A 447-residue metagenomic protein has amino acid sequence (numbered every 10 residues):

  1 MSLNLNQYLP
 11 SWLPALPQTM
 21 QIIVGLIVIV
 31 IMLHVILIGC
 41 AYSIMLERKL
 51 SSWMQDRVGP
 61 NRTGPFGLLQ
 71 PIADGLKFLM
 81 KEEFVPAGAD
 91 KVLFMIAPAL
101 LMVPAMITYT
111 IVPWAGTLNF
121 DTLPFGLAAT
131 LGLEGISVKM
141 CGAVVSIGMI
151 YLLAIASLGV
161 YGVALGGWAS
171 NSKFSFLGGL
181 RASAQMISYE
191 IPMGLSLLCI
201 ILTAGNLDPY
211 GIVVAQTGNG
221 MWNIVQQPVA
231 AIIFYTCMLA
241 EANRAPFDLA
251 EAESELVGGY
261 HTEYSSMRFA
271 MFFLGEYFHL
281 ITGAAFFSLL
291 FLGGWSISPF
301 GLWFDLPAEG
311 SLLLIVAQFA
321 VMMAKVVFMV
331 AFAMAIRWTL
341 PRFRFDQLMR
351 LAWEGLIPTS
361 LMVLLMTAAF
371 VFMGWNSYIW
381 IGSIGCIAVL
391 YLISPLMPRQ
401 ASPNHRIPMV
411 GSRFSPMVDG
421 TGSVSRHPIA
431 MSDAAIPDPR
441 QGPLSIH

Functional and structural regions predicted by a protein language model:
S2-H447: Selective transmembrane helix interface/packing segments
